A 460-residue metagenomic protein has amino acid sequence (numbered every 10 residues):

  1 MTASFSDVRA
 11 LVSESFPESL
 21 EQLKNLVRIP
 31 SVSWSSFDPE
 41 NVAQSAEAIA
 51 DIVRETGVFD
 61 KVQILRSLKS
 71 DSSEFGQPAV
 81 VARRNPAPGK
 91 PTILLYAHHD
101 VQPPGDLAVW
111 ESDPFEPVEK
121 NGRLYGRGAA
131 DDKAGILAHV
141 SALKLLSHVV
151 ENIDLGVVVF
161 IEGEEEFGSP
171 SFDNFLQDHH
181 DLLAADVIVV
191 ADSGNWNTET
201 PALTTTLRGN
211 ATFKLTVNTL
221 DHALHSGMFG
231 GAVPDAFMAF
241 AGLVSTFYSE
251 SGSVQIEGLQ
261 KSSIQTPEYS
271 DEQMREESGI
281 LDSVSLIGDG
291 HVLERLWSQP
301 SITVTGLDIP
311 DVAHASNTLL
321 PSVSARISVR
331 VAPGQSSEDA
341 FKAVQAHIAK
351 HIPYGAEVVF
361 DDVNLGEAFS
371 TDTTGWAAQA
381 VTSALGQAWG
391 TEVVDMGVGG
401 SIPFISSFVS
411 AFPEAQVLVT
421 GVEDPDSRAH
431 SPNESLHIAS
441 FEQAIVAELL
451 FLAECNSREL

Functional and structural regions predicted by a protein language model:
T2-R127, L146-L155, I327: Acidic/His- and Gly-rich active-site-bordering loop/insert found across diverse amide/peptide-bond hydrolases
H99-V101, F160-G168, A191-W196, T219-D221 (+2 more regions): Acidic, glycine-rich active-site loops and adjacent beta-strand->loop/helix elements that engage anionic groups
K120-D131, T391-D395: Short pre-catalytic strand/loop immediately N-terminal to key active-site residues, enriched for Gly-Thr
L124, A130-T206, L460: Acidic/histidine-rich catalytic neighborhood of metal-dependent amide-processing enzymes
T216-N218, F240, L307, L319-V323 (+2 more regions): Zn-dependent metallopeptidase/amidohydrolase metal-coordination segment
S226-L307, Q335-E357: Acidic-enriched catalytic cores of C-N bond-cleaving enzymes acting on peptides and small amides
A232-V233, H314-P321: Short, solvent-exposed beta-strand/turn "edge" segments of beta-rich domains on protein surfaces
V329-A332, V358-T374, V398: A short beta-alpha structural unit
